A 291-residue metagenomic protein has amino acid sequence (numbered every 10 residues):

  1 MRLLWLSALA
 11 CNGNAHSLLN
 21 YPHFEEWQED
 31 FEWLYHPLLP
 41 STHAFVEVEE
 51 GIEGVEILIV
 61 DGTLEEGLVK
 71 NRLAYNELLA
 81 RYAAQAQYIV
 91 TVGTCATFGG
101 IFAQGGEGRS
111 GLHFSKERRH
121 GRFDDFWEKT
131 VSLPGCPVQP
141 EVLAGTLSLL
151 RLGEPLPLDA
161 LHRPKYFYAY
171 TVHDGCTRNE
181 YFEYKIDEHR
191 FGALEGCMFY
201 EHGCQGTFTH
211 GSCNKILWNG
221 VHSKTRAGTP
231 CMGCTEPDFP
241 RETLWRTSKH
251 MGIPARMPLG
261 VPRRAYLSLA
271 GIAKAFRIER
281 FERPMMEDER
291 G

Functional and structural regions predicted by a protein language model:
M1-I59, A80-A86, F126-S132, G145-G291: Iron-sulfur (Fe-S) cluster-binding modules
S7-L9, P37, T63-E66, A96 (+1 more regions): Short, flexible loop/turn elements at secondary-structure junctions
N12-G13, G67-L68, T97-I101, Q139-V142: Short, well-ordered, mixed-charge alpha-helical segments that flank or form enzyme active sites
A15-S17, N71, G100-G106, A144-T146: Short acidic, glycine/serine/threonine-rich loops at helix termini
G51-A83, T94, G100-A103: Cofactor-cradling patches in redox/metallo enzymes
A80-V92, T97-D125: Active-site cofactor/cluster-binding pocket
K116, L133-G135: Catalytic or ion-translocation cores adjacent to nucleophile or general acid/base/metal-coordination motifs in diverse
